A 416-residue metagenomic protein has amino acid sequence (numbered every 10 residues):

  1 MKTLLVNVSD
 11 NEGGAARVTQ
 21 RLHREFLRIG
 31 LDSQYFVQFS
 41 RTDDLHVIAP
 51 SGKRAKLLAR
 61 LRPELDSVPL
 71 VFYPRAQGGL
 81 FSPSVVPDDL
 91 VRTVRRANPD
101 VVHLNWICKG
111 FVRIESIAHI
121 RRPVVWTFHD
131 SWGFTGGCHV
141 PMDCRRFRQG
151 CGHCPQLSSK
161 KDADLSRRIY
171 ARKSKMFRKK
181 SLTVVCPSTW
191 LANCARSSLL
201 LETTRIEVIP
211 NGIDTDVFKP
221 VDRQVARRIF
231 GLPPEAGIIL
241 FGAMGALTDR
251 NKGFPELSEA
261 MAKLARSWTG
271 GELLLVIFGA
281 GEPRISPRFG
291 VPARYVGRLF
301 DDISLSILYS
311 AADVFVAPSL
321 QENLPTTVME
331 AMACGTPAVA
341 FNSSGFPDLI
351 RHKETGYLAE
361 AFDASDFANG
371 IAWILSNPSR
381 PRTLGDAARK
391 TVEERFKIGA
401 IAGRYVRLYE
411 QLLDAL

Functional and structural regions predicted by a protein language model:
T135-V140, K160-V208, I213-R223: A short, active-site helix/loop in glycosyltransferases that binds the activated sugar's phosphate group
P233-K252, S258-M261: Conserved donor-binding/catalytic core segment of Leloir-type glycosyltransferases
W268, G279-I303: Nucleotide-activated donor-binding/catalytic signature segment of Leloir-type glycosyltransferases, i.e., the conserved
I307-A312: Short alpha-helical donor nucleotide-sugar binding micro-motif in glycosyltransferases
L320: Aromatic "clamp/platform" in nucleotide-sugar-dependent glycosyltransferases that forms part of the donor/acceptor
P337-A340: Short hydrophobic beta-strand element within catalytic cores of glycosyltransferases and related nucleotide-activated
H352-K353, Y357-A364, W373-P378: Conserved acidic donor-binding segment of nucleotide-sugar-dependent glycosyltransferases
D366, W373, R380-R395, I401-R407 (+1 more regions): A short, well-ordered alpha-helix in the C-terminal region of glycosyltransferases
